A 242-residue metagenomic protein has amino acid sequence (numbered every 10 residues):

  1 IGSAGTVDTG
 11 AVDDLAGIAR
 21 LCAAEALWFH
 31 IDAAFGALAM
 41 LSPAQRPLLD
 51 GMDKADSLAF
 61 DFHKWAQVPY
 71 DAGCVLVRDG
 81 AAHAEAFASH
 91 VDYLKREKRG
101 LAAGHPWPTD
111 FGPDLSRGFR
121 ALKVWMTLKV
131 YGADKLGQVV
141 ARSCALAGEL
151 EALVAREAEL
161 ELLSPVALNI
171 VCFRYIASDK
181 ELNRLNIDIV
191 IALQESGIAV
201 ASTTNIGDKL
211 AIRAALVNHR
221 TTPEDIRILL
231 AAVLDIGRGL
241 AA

Functional and structural regions predicted by a protein language model:
I1, T6, E25, H30 (+2 more regions): Active-site C-terminal subdomain of aminotransferase-like
G5-D13, R46-L49: Alpha-helix capping and helix-loop boundary segments enriched in small/acidic/polar residues
G5-V7, A34-G36, V217: Active-site beta-loop-alpha junctions enriched in small/polar residues
T9, I31-A34, F62, V171: Generic detector of well-ordered alpha-helical packing
A11-S42: Catalytic PLP-binding core of fold-type I/II PLP enzymes
A16-A19, V75, D92, A231-A232: Short, solvent-exposed amphipathic alpha-helical segments in soluble enzyme and RNA/protein-processing domains
P43-P47, V217-N218: Short low-complexity, flexible loop/linker segments enriched in glycine and/or proline with clustered acidic
S89-G118, L128-L240: Conserved C-terminal alpha-helix-loop-beta "cap" of PLP-dependent enzymes that closes/shapes the active-site mouth
